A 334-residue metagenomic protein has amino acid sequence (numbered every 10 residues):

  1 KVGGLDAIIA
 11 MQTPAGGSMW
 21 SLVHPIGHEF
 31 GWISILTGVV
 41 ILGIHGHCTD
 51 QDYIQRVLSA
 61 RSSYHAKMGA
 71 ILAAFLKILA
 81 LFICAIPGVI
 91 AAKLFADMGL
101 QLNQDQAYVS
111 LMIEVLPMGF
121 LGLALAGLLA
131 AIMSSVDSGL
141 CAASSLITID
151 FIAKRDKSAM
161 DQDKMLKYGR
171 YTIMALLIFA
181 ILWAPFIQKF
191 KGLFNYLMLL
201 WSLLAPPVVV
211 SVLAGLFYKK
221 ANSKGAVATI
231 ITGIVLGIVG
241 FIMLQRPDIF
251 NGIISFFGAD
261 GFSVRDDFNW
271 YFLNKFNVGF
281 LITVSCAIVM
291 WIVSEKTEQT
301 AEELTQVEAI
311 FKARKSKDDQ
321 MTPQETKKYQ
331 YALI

Functional and structural regions predicted by a protein language model:
K1-I334: Membrane-embedded helix-loop-helix hairpins and adjacent transmembrane boundary segments in multi-pass transporters
